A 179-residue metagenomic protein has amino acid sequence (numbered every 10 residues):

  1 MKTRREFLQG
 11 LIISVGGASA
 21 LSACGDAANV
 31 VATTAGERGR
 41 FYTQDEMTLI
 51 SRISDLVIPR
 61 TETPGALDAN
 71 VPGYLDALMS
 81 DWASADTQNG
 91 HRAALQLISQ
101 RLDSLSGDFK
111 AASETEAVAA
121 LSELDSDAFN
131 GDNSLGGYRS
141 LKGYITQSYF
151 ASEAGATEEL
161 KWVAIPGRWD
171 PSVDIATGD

Functional and structural regions predicted by a protein language model:
M1-E6, S22-R52, L56: C-terminal segment of N-terminal export signals and the immediately downstream linker at the start of the mature
E6-D26, S113: N-terminal export signals
A18-S19, R38, W169: Compositionally biased, intrinsically disordered low-complexity regions
G39-T43, R60-G65, S84: Short, N-terminal intrinsically disordered low-complexity segments that are rich in Pro/Gly and polar/charged residues
T48-L56, T63, N70-D179: Mature-region segments of soluble proteins
